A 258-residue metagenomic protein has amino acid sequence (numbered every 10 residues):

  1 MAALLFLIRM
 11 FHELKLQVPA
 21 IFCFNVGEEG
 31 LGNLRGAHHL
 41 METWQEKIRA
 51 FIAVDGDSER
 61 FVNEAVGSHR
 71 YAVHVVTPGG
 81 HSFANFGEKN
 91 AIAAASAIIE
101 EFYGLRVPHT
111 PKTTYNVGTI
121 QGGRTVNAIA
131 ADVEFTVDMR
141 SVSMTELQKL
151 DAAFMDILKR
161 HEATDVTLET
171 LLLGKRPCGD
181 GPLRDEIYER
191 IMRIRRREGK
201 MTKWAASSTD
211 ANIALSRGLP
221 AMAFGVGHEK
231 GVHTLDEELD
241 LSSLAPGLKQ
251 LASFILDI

Functional and structural regions predicted by a protein language model:
M1-V66: Acidic/histidine-rich catalytic neighborhood of metal-dependent amide-processing enzymes
G56-N63, R70-I258: Metal-dependent amide/peptide-bond hydrolase catalytic core, centered on the "pita-bread" metallohydrolase fold
